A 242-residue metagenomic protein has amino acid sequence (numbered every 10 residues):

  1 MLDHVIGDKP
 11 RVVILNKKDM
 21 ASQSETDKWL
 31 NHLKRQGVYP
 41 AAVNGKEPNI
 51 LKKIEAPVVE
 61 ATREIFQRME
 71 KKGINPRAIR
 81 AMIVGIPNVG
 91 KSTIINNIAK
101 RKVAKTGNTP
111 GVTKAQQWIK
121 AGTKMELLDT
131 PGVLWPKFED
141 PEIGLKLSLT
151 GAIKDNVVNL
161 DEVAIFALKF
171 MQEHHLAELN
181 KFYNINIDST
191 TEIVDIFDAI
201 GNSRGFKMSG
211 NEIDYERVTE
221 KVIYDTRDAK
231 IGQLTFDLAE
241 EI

Functional and structural regions predicted by a protein language model:
M1-V12, K18, Y39, G45 (+1 more regions): Helix-rich effector regions associated with P-loop NTPase G domains
V12-V13, M82: A structural signal for isolated positions on well-ordered beta-strands in alpha/beta enzyme cores
D19-G85, R204-K207, I213, R217: Canonical P-loop GTPase G-domain recognition
S22-Q23, I50, K102, W135-F138: Conserved protein kinase catalytic core
K53, P57, T93, N97 (+2 more regions): Alpha-helical scaffold segments in soluble metabolic enzymes
P76-A78, R101, Q116: Short coil/loop residues immediately preceding or within conserved phosphate-binding loops of NTP-utilizing enzyme
R80-K100, T130: Glycine-rich phosphate-binding P-loop
I95-T106, G201: Conserved P-loop NTPase mechanochemical-coupling segment
